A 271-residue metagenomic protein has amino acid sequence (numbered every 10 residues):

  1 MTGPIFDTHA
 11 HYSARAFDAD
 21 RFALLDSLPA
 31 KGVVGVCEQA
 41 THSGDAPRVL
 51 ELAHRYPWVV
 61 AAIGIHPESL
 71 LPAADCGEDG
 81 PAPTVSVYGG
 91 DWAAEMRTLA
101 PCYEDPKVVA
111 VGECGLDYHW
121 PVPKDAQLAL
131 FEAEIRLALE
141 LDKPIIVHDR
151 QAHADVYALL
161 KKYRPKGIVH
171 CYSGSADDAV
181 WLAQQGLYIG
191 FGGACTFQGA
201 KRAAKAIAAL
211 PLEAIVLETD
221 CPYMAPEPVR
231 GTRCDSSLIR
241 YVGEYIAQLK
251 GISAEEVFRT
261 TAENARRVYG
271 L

Functional and structural regions predicted by a protein language model:
M1-L271: Mid-domain alpha/beta scaffold segments of enzyme catalytic cores
